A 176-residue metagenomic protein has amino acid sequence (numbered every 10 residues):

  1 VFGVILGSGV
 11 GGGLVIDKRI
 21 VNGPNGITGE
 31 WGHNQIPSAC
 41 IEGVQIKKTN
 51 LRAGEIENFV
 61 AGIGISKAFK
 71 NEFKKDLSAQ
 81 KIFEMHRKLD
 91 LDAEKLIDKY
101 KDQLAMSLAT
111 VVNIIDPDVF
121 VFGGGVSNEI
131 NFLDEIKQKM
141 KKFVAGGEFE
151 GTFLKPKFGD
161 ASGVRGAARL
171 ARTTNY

Functional and structural regions predicted by a protein language model:
V1-E55: Glycine-rich phosphate-binding loop of actin/hexokinase-like ATP-binding domains
I20, S38-Y176: ATP-binding/phosphotransfer module of carbohydrate and carboxylate kinases, centering on a glycine-rich
